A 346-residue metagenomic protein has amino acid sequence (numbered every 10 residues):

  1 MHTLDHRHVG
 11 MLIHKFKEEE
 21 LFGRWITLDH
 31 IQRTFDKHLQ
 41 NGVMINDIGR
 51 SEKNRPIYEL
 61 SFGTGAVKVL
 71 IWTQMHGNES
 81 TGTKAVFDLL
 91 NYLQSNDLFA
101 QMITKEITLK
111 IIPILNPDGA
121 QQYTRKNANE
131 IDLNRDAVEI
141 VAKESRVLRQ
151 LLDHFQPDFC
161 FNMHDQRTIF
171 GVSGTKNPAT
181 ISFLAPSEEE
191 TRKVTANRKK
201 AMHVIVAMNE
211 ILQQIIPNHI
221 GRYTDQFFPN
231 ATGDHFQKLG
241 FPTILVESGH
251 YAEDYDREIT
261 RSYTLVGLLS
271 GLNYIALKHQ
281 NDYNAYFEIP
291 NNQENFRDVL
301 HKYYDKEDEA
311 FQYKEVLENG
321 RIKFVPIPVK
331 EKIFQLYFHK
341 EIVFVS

Functional and structural regions predicted by a protein language model:
M1-D29, F155, S182-S346: C-terminal accessory segments enriched in acidic
Q40-G49, P217-Y223: Short secondary-structure junctions
I45, E59, I111, C160 (+1 more regions): Conserved beta-strand scaffold positions in the cores of enzyme catalytic domains, especially in NTP/NDP-utilizing
Y58-A66: Short beta-strand-to-loop junctions in surface cap/lid or active-site-entrance loops
E59, L70-W72, L133-N134, L245-E247: Active-site-proximal beta-strand elements of phosphoester/diester hydrolases
F62-G63, Y123-R125, H235-F241: Short glycine/proline-enriched loop/turn "hinge" motifs that connect secondary-structure elements and lie
A66-K68, M75, S80-N218: Active-site/substrate-binding loop(s) of hydrolase catalytic cores
